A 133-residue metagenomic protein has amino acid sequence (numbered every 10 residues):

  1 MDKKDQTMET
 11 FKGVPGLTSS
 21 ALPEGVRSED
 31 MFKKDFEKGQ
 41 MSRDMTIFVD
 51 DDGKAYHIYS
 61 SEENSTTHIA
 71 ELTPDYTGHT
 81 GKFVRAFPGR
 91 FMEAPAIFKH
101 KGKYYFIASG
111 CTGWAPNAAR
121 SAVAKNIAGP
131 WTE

Functional and structural regions predicted by a protein language model:
M1-E133: Carbohydrate-active catalytic/glycan-binding domains of CAZyme proteins, especially the secreted or lumenal ectodomains
